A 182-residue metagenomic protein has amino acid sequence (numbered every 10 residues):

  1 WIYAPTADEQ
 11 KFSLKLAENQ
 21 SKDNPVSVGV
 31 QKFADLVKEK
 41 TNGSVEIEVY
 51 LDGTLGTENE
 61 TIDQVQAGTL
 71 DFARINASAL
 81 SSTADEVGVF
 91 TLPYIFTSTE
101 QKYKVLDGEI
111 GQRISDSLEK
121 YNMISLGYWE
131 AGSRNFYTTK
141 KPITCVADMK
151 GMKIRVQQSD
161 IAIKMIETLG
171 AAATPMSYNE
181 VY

Functional and structural regions predicted by a protein language model:
W1-S13: Short, low-complexity disordered leader/linker segments with a strong preference for bacterial N-terminal type II
S13, S44-E48, K153: Residues at or immediately flanking beta-strands
K15-K32, D52-T57: Extracytoplasmic "Venus flytrap"
E18, V49-L51, N76, S177: Residue-level recognition of beta-strand->loop/alpha-helix junctions
D23-E48, S117, D160-I166: Short, polar/charged alpha-helical segment
K32, L36-K40, E46-F72, S98: Extracytoplasmic small-molecule ligand-binding "clamshell" domains of the periplasmic binding protein/Venus flytrap
D35, Q66, D71, N76-Y178: Contiguous mixed-secondary-structure segments that line small-molecule binding/active-site clefts of soluble domains
E58-I62, A162, V181-Y182: Short, hydrophobic alpha-helical packing/hinge segments within bilobed ligand-binding/sensory domains
